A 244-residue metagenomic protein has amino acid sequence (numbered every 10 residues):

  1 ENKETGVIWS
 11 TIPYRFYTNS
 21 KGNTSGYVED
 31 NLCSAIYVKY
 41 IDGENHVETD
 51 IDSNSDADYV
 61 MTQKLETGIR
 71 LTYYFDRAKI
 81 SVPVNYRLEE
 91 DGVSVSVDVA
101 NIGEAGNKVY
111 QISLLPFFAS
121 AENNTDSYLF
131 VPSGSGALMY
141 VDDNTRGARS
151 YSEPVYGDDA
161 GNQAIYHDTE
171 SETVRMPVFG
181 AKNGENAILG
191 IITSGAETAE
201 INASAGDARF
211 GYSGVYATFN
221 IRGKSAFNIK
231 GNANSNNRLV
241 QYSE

Functional and structural regions predicted by a protein language model:
E1-E244: Carbohydrate-recognition beta-sandwich/jelly-roll modules in extracellular/periplasmic carbohydrate-active proteins
